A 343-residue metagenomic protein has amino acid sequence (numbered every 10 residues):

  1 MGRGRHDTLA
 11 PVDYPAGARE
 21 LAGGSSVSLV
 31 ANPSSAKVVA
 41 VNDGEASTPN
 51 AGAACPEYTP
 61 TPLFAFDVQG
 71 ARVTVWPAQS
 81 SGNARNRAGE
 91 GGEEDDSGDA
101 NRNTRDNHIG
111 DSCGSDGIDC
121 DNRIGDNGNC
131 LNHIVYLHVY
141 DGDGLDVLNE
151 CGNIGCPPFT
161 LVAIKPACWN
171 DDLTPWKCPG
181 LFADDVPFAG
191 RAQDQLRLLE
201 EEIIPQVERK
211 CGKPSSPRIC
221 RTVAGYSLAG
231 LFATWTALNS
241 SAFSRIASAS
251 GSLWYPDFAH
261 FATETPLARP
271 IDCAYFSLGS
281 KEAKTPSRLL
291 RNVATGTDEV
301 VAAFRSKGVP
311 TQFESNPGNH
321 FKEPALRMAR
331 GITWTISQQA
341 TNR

Functional and structural regions predicted by a protein language model:
M1-D95, G110-N132, F159: A domain-start/cap signature at the N-terminus of enzymes
H133-L198, E202-K213: Serine-hydrolase catalytic machinery in alpha/beta-hydrolase-like enzymes
P166, A247-Y255, K281-E282: Active-site nucleophile loop of the alpha/beta-hydrolase fold
K213-G225: Alpha/beta-hydrolase fold nucleophile elbow
R221-T222, R245-A247: Residue in the alpha/beta-hydrolase core beta-strand immediately N-terminal to the catalytic nucleophile
A224-A229, A233: Gly/Ala-rich beta-loop-alpha elbow adjacent to hydrolase catalytic centers
W235-S244: Conserved hydrolase catalytic core segment
Y275-S280, A294-R343: C-terminal catalytic histidine-bearing segment of alpha/beta-hydrolase fold enzymes
